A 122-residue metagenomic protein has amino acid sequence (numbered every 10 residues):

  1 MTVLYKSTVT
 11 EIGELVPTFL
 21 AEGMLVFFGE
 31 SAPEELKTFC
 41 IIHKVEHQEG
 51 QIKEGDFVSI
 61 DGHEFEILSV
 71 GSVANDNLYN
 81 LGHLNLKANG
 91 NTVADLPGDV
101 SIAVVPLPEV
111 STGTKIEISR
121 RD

Functional and structural regions predicted by a protein language model:
M1-G23: N-terminal, charge-rich interaction modules
F27, G90-D122: Helix-rich interaction surfaces within compact, conserved domain-sized segments that mediate assembly or partner
A32-P33, H47, H63-E66, P108 (+1 more regions): Short, charged beta-turn/beta-strand-edge "cap" motif at the junction between a beta-strand and an adjacent loop
E35-H47, T92-I102: Short, structured beta-strand/loop micro-motifs enriched in basic residues and often containing a Trp
G50-K53, V58-S59, V110: Short, well-ordered loop/turn sites that connect or cap secondary structure elements
H63-E64, G71-D76: Short, conserved beta-turn/loop elements at beta-strand boundaries and strand-helix junctions
A74-N85: Short, solvent-exposed secondary-structure boundary/capping segments
